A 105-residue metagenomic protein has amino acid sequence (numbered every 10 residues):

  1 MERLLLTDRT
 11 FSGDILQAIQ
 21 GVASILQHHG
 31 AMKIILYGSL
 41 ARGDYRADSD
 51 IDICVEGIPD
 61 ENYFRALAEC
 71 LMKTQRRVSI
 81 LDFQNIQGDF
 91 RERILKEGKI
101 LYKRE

Functional and structural regions predicted by a protein language model:
M1-M32, R42-A47, E56-E105: Catalytic core of pol beta-like nucleotidyltransferases
Y37-S39: Glycine-rich beta-strand-to-loop/alpha-helix junction loops that act as flexible
